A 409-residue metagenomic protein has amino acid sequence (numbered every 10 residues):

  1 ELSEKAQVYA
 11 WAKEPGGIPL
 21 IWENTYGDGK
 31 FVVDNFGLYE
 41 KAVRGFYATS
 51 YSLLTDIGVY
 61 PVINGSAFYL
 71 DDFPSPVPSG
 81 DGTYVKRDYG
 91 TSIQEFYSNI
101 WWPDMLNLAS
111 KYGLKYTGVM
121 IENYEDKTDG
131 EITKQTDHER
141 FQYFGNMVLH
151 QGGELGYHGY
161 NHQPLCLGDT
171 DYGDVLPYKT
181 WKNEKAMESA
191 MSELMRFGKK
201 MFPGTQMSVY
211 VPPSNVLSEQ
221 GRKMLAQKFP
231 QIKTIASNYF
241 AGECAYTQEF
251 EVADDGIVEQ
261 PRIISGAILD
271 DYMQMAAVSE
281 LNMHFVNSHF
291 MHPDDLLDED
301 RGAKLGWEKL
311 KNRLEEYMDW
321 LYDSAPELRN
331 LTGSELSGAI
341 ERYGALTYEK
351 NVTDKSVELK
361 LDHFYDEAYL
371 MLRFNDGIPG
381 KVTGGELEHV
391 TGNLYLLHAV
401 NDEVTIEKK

Functional and structural regions predicted by a protein language model:
E1-G65: A glycine-centered loop/beta-turn motif at secondary-structure junctions
N35-L38, I57-V77, A109, K199-M201 (+4 more regions): Catalytic grooves of carbohydrate-active enzymes
N35-V43, V85-S98, N123-Q135, L176-A186 (+3 more regions): The substrate-binding groove and active-site-proximal loops of carbohydrate-active enzymes, especially glycoside
Y39-K41, G45-T49, D56-M147, Q151: Active-site beta->alpha N-cap acidic-glycine motif
S110-Q220, H289, P293-L297: Metal-dependent polysaccharide deacetylase catalytic core of the NodB/CE4 family, i.e., the active-site-bearing domain
F229-I268: His/Asp/Glu-enriched short active-site or ligand-binding loop at hydrolase and phosphoryl-transfer sites
S334-D376: Surface beta-strand/loop "capping" patches
V390-K409: C-terminal beta-strand-rich structural cap/linker in extracellular carbohydrate-active enzymes
